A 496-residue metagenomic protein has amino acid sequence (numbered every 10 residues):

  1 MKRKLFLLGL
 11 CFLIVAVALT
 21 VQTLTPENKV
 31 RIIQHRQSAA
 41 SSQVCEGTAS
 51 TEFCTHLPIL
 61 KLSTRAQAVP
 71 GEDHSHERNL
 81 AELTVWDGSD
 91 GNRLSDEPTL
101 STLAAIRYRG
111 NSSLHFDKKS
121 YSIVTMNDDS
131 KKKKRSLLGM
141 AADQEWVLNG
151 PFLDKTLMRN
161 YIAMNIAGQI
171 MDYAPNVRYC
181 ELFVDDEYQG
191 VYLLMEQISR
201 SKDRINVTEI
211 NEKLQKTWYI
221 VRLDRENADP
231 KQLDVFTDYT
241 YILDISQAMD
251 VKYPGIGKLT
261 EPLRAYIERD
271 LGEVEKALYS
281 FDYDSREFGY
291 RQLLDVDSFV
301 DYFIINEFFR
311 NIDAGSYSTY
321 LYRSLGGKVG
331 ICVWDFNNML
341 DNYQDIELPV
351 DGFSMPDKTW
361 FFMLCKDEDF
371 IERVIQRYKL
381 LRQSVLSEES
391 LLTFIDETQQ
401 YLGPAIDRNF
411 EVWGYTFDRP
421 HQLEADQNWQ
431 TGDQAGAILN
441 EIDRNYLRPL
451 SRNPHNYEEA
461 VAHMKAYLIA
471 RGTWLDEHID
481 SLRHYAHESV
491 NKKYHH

Functional and structural regions predicted by a protein language model:
M1-L13, V21-T23: N-terminal Sec-pathway targeting helices
L24-V44: Ser/Thr/Pro/Gly-rich low-complexity linker/stalk segments immediately outside membranes or between
N92-G150, L263: Conserved oxyanion/phosphate-binding beta-strand-loop segments in alpha/beta enzyme cores
Y121-V124, Q144-G150, L157, E181 (+6 more regions): Structural recognition of the beta-strand scaffold that forms the well-ordered cores of secreted hydrolase catalytic
D129-S130, Y173, Y188-D301: Internal "kinase-insert"/substrate-recognition segments embedded within catalytic cores of ATP-dependent enzymes
F152-D172: A conserved alpha-helical element in kinase catalytic cores
I170-E181, N311: Short, well-structured beta-strand/strand-turn elements
K252-G315, R323-H496: Middle-to-C-terminal accessory/interaction subdomains
